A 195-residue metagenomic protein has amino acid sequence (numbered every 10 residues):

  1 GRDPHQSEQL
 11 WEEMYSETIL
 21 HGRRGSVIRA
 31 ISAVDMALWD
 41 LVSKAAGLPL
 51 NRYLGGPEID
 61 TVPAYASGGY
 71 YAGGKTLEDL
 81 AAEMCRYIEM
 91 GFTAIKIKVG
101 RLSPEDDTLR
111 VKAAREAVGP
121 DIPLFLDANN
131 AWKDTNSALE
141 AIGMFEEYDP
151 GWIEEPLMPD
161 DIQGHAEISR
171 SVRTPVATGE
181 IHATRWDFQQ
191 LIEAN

Functional and structural regions predicted by a protein language model:
G1-A45: Metal- or metallocofactor-binding catalytic centers and their adjacent structured scaffolds across diverse enzyme
R2, Q6, S26, A30-I31 (+4 more regions): Catalytic cores of large soluble enzymes that bind and process phosphate-bearing ligands
W39, Y65-S67, Y71, F92 (+1 more regions): Tryptophan-centric aromatic hotspots in well-structured domains and transmembrane helices
P49-L54, D79-R86: Short, charged beta->alpha transition segments
N51-A72, G119-P123, R170-V172: N-terminal small/glycine-rich loop or linker at the start of catalytic domains across soluble metabolic enzymes
V62-A81, V99-G100, A128-D134, A177: Active-site mouth loops of central-metabolism enzymes
E83-K98: Catalytic domains of carbohydrate-active enzymes, especially glycoside hydrolases
I97-N195: Catalytic core of soluble alpha/beta enzymes
